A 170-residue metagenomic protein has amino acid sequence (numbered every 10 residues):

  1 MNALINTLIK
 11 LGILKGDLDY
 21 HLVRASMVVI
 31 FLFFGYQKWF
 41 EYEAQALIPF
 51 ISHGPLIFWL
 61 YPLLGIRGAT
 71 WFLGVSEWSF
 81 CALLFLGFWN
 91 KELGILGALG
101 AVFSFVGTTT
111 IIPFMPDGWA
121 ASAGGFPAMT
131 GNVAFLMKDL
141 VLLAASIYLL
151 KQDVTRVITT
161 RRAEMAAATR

Functional and structural regions predicted by a protein language model:
M1-R170: Membrane-interface extramembranous regions
